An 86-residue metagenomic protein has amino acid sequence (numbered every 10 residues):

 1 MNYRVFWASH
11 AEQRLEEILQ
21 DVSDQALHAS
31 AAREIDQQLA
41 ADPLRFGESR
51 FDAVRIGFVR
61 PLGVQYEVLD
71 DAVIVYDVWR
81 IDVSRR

Functional and structural regions predicted by a protein language model:
M1-A31: Arg/Lys-rich, positively charged N-terminal/basic patches that mediate binding to nucleic acids
M1-R4, Q20, V59-R86: Enriched for short, Lys/Arg-rich terminal
A8, E12-R14, F46, Y66 (+1 more regions): A broad, structure-centric signal for solvent-exposed, well-ordered loop/edge residues that line or flank functional
Q13, E17, A41, V64: Active-site micro-motifs of SAM-dependent methyltransferase domains
A32-F58: A short, surface-exposed loop/turn module that caps and links secondary-structure elements
